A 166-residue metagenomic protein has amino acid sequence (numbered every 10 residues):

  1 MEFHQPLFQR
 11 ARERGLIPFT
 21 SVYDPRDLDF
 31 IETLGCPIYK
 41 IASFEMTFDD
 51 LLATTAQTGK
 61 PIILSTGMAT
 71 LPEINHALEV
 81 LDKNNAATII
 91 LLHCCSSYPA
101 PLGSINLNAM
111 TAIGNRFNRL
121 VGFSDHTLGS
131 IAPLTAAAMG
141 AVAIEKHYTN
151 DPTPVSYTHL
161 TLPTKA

Functional and structural regions predicted by a protein language model:
M1-E13, T54-G59, T111-F117, L160: Alpha-helix-loop-beta-strand connector modules within alpha/beta enzyme cores
M1-F44: Active-site beta->alpha loop and helix N-cap motifs at the rims of alpha/beta catalytic domains
F30, I89-I131: Active-site/ligand-binding-proximal alpha/beta "capping" segment
F30, P72-A77, G129-M139: Catalytic cores of alpha/beta
I31, S65, L91, G140: Conserved, mostly hydrophobic/aromatic
I41-T58, L71-H76, A100-A109: Active-site-adjacent beta->alpha loops and helix N-cap segments on the catalytic face of soluble alpha/beta enzymes
L64-I74, V121-S130: Active-site glycine- and acidic-residue-rich loops that bind and position anionic ligands or nucleotide-like cofactors
T158-T164: Conserved small/polar residues in nucleotide/adenosyl-binding loops
